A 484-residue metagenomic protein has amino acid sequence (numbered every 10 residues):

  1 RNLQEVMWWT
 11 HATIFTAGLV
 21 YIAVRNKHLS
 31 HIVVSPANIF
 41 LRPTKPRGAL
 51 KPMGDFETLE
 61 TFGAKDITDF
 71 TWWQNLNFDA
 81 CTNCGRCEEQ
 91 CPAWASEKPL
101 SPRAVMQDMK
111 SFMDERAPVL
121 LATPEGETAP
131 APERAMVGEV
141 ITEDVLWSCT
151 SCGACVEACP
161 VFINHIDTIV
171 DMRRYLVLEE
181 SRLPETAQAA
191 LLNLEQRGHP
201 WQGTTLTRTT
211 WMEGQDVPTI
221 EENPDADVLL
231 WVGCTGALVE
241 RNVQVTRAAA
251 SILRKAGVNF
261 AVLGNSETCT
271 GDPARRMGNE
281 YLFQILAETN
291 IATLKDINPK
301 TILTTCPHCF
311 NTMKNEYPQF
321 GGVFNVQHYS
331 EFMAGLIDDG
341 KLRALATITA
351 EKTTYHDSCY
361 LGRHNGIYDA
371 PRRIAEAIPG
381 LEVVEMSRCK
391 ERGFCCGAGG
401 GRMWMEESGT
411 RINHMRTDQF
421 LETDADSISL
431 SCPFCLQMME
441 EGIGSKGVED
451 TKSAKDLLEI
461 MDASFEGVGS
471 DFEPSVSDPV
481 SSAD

Functional and structural regions predicted by a protein language model:
R1-A64, F70, Q107: Membrane-embedded alpha-helical bundles of multi-pass integral membrane proteins
H31, T82-G85, E89, R103 (+14 more regions): Feature representing long, continuous alpha-helical segments
R47-P102: Non-transmembrane accessory domains of multi-pass membrane transporters/channels
D69-F78, R103-A104, M113-Y317, L336 (+2 more regions): Iron-sulfur-cluster electron-transfer modules
E97-E115, A122-G126, P371-P379, C389-R392: Active/binding-pocket-proximal capping segment
V232-H328, Y360-A377, E382-D484: Cofactor-cradling patches in redox/metallo enzymes
D338-A375: C-terminal amphipathic alpha-helical segment
